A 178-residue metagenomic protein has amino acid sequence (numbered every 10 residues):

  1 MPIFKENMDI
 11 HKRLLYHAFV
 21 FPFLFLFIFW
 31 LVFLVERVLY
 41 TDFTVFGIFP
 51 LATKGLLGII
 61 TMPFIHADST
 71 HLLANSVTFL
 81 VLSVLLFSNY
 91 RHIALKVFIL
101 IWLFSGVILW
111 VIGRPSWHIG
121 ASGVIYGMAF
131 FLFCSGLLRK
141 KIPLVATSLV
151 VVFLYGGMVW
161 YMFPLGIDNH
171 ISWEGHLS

Functional and structural regions predicted by a protein language model:
P2-S178: A detector for small-residue-rich transmembrane helices and their helix-helix packing motifs
